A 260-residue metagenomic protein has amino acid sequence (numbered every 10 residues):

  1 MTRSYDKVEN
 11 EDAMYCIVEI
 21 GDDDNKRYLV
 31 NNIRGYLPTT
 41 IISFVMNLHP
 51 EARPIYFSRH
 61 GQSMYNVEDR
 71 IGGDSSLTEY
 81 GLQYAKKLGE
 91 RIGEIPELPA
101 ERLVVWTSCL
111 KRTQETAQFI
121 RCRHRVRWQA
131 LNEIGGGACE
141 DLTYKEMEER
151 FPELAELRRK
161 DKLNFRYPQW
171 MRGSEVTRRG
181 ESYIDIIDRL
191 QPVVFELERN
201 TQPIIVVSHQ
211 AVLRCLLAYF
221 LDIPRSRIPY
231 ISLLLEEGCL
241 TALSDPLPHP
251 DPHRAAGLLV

Functional and structural regions predicted by a protein language model:
T2-R53: NTP-dependent small-molecule kinase module
M14, I55, T201-V207: Residue-level preference for the first positions of well-ordered beta-strands
I42, P50-A52, Q62-Y65, K86-E156 (+3 more regions): Phosphate-coordination/substrate-recognition cap region in phosphate-metabolizing enzymes
H60, G81, H209: Short, conserved phosphate/pyrophosphate- and ester-handling motifs at nucleotide-, phospho-/glycolipid
R70-L77, Y144, R172-G173: Short glycine-enriched, charge-decorated loop/helix-capping segments at active-site entrances that position
D74-E90: Short catalytic helix/loop segments, enriched in acidic residues and glycine and frequently bearing histidine
L154-I184: Short glycine/proline- and acidic residue-enriched helix-loop micro-motifs that form flexible lids or anion-recognition
Q210-C215: GST superfamily/GST-like fold recognition
